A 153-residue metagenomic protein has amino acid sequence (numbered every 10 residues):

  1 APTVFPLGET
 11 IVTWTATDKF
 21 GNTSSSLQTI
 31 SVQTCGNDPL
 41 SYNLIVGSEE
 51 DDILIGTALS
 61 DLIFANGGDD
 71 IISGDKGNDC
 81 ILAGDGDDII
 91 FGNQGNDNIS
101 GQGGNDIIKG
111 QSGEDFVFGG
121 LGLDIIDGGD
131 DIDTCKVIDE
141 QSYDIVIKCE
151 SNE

Functional and structural regions predicted by a protein language model:
A1-Q28: Serine/threonine-rich, repeat-prone extracellular segments and beta-strand-based repeat modules of secreted/surface
I11, S25-T29, C80, I89 (+1 more regions): Well-ordered beta-strand positions in beta-sheet-rich domains
I30-T34: Interdomain boundary/hinge segments at the C-termini of tandem beta-sandwich modules
N37-P39, V46-G47, G56, A65 (+9 more regions): Glycine-centered beta-turn/loop sites at beta-strand termini
I145-E153: Short, low-complexity, Pro/Ser/Thr/Gly-rich segments in the mature regions of secreted, periplasmic
